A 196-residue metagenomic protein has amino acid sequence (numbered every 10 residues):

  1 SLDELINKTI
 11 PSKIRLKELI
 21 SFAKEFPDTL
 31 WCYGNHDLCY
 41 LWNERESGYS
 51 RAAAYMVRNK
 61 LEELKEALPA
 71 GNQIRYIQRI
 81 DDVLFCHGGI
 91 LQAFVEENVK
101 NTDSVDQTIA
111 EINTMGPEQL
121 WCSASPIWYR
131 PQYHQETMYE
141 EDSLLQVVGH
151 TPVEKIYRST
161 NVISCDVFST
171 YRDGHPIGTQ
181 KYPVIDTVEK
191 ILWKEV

Functional and structural regions predicted by a protein language model:
S1, L30-N35, F85-H87, L145-T151 (+1 more regions): Active-site neighborhood of phospho(di)ester-bond hydrolases with catalytic His/Asp-centered motifs
S1-K60: Core catalytic region of metal-dependent phosphoesterases/phosphodiesterases, especially metallo-beta-lactamase-like
D3-E4, L38-N43, C86-G88, Q92-E96 (+2 more regions): Short catalytic/ligand-binding loop motif for oxyanion handling, primarily in non-cytosolic enzymes, centered on
I14-L19, G71-Q73, G149-H150: Short alpha-helical segments and helix-capping/turn motifs at coil-helix boundaries
P27-D28, I74, I80-D81, D142-L144 (+1 more regions): Short coil/turn segments at beta-strand junctions that form active-site/ligand-binding loops
S47, R51-A70, I74-E140: Active-site-proximal loop/helix segment associated with metal-binding centers of metalloenzymes
R51-A54, K190-E195: A polyampholytic, Gly/Pro-enriched intrinsically disordered region
Q132-W193: Conserved beta-sheet core of the metallophosphoesterase superfamily
